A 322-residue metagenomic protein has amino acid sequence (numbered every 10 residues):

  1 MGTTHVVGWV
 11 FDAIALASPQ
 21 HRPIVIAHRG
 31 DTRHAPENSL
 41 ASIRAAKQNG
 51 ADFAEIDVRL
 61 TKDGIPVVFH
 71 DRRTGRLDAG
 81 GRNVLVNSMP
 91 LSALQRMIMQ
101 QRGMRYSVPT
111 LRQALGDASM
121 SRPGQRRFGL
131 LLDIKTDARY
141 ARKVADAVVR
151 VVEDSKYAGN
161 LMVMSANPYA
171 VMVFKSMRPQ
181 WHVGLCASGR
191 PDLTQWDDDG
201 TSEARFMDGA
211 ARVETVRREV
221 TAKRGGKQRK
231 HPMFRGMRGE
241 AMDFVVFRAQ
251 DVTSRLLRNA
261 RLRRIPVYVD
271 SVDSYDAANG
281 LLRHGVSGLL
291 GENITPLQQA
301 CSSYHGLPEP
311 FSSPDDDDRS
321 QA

Functional and structural regions predicted by a protein language model:
M1-A322: Phosphate-group recognition and catalysis centered on beta-loop-alpha active-site segments
